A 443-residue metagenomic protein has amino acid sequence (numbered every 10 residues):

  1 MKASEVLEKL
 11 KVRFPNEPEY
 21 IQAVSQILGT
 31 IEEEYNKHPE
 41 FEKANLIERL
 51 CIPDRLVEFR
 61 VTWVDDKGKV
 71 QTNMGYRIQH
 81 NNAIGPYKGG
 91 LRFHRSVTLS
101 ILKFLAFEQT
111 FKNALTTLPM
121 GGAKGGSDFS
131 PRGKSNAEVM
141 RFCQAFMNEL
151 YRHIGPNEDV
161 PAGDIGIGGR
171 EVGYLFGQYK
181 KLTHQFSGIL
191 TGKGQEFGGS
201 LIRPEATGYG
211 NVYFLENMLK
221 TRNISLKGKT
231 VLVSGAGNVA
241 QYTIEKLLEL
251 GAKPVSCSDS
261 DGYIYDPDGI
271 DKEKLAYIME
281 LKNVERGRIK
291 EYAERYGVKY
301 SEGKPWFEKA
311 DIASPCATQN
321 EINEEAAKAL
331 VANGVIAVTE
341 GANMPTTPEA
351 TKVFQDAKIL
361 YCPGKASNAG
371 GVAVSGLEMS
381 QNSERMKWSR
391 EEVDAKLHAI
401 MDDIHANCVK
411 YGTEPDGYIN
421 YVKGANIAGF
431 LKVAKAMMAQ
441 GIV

Functional and structural regions predicted by a protein language model:
K2-A23, M218, V331-V443: Adenosine-phosphate binding glycine-rich loop
I21, K37-A44, T117, I154-G163 (+3 more regions): Flexible, glycine/charged-enriched surface loops at secondary-structure junctions
E40-K69: Structured beta-strand/loop patches that form or line metal/cofactor-binding pockets in enzymes
F59-K124, D128: Phosphate-interaction motifs
H94, N113-K227: Glycine/serine-rich phosphate-binding loop and adjoining beta1-alpha1 elements at the start of nucleotide-handling
T191-G194, G199-K309: Glycine-rich phosphate/diphosphate-binding loop of Rossmann-like nucleotide-binding domains
G262-Y361, A366: Rossmann-like adenosine-cofactor binding region
